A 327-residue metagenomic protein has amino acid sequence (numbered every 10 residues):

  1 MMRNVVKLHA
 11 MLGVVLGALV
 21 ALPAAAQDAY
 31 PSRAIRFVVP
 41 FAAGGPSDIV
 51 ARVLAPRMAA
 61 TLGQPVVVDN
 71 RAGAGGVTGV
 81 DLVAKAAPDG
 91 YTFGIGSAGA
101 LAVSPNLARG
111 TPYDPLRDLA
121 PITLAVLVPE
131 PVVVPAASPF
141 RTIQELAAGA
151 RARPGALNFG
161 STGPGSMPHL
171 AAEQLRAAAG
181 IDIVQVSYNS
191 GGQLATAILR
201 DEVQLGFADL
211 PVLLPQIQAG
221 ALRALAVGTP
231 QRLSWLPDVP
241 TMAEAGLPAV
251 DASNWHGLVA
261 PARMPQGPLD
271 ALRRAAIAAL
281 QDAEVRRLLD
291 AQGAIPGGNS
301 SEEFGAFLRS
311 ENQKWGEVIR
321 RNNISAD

Functional and structural regions predicted by a protein language model:
M1-V14: Bacterial N-terminal signal peptides that target proteins for export
A21-A24: N-terminal signal peptide c-region/cleavage motif recognized by signal peptidases
A26-D118, A156, P164, G180-L205 (+3 more regions): N-terminal (or domain-start) structured segment
S32-A34, A177-A179, Q218-A219, E244 (+1 more regions): An extracytoplasmic/periplasmic, membrane-proximal ligand-sensing/linker region
K85-Y91, N106-Q193, M242, W255-L288: Hinge/capping helix and adjacent helix->loop/strand transition within the periplasmic-binding protein
I95-A100, S104, S161, S190-G191 (+4 more regions): Beta->alpha turn/N-cap motifs
L127, L213-Q281, S310-Q313: C-terminal lobe and pocket-closing loops of periplasmic/extracytoplasmic Venus-flytrap solute-binding proteins
